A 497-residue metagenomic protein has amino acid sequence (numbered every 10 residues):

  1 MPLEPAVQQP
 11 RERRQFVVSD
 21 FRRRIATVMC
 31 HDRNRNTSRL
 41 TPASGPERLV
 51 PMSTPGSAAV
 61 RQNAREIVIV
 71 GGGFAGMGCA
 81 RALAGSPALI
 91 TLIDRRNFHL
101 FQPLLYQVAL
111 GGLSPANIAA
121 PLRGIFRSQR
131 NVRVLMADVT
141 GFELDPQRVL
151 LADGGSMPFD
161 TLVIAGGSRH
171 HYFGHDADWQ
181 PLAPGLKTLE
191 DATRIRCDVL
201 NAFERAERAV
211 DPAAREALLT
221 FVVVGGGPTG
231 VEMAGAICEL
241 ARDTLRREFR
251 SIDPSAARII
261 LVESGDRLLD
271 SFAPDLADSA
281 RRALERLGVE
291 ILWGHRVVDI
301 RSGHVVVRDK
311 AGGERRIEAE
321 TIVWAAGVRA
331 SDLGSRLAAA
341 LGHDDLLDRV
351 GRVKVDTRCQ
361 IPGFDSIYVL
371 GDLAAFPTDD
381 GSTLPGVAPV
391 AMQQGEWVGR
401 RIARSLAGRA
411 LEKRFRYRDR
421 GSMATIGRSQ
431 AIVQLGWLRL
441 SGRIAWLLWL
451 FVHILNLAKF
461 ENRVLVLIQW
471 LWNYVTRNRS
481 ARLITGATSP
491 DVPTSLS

Functional and structural regions predicted by a protein language model:
P2-R11: Hydrophobic, low-acid, alpha-helix-prone terminal segments
R24-T27, H31, R39, E47-R48: Short, positively charged and aromatic/hydrophobic N-terminal segments
N36, E47-E66, V132-V222, G312 (+1 more regions): FAD-binding core/adjacent interface of flavoenzyme oxidoreductases
S53-L135, T140, F221, P228-F272 (+2 more regions): Beta1-alpha1 glycine-rich phosphate/pyrophosphate-binding loop at the start of Rossmann-like nucleotide-binding domains
S53-P55, Q394-S497: C-terminal, flexible cofactor-proximal segment of oxidoreductases
P55, P181-D211, H304, R315-Q393 (+1 more regions): FAD-site-proximal beta/loop scaffold in flavoenzymes
R130-F142, C238-T357, G363: A Rossmann-like FAD-binding core segment of flavoenzymes
R215-R282, V289-L292, P385-A403, R409-R414 (+1 more regions): Rossmann-like dinucleotide-binding core of oxidoreductases
